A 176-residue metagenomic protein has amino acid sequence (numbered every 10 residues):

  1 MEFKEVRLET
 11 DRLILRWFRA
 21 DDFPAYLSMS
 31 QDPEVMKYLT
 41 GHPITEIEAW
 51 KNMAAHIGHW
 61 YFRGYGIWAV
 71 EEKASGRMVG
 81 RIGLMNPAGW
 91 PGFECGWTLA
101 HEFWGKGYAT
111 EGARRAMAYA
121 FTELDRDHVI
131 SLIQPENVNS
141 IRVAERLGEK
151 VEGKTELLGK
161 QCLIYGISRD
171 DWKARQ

Functional and structural regions predicted by a protein language model:
M1-Y38, A54, A69-Q176: Acyl-donor (CoA/ACP) binding surface of acyl/acetyltransferases
I57-A69: A short helix-loop-beta-strand connector motif used in the catalytic cores of GNAT acetyltransferases and, in some
